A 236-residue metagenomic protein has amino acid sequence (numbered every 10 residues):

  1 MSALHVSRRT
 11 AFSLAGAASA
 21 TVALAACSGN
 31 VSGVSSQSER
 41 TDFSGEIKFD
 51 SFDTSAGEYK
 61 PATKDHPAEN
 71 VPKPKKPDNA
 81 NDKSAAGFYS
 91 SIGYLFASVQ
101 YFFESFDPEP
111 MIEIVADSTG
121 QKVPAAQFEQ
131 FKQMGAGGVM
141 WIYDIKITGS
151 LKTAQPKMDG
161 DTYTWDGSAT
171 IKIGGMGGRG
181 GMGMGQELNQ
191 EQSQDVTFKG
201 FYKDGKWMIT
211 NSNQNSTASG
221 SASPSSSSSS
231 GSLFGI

Functional and structural regions predicted by a protein language model:
M1-V6, A17-A23: Secretory targeting signals
R8-F12: N-terminal export leaders
G16, T21, S28-S90: Juxtamembrane and targeting peptides
A18-S19, S118, W207: Generic hydrophobic alpha-helical segments
A20-L24, Y101-E104: A generic secondary-structure boundary signal that marks alpha-helix termini
V31-F52, A154-I236: Exposed beta-sheet edge and beta->alpha loop/turn motif
P61-M140: Core segments of small alpha/beta cavity-forming domains
M134-P156: A short, amphipathic edge element
